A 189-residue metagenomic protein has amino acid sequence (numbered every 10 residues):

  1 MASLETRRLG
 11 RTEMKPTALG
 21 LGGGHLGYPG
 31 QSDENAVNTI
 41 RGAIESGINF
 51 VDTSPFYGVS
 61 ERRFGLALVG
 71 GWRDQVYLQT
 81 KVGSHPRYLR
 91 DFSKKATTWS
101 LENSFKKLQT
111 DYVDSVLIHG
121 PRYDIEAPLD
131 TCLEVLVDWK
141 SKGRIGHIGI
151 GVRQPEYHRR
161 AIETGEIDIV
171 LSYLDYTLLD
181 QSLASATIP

Functional and structural regions predicted by a protein language model:
M1-V76: N-terminal binding-site loop/beta-alpha segment at the start of enzyme catalytic domains that lines or forms
S3, P121-P189: Beta/alpha (TIM)-barrel catalytic core signal, keyed to glycine-rich beta->alpha loops juxtaposed to Asp/Glu that bind
T6, I40, E61, G65 (+4 more regions): Generic structural signal for well-ordered alpha-helices, preferentially at hydrophobic/aromatic core positions
P16-G20, N49-F50, F56, Q75-K81 (+3 more regions): Structural preference for beta-strand elements that scaffold enzyme active sites
G22-E34, V82-T98, G120, D124-I125: Active-site mouth loops of central-metabolism enzymes
G24-L26, S54-F56, K81-H85, I118-P121 (+2 more regions): Active-site beta-loop-alpha junctions enriched in small/polar residues
G30-A43, F92-L108, R153-I162, L183: Short, acidic/polar
F105-D124: Active-site groove signature of glycoside hydrolases
